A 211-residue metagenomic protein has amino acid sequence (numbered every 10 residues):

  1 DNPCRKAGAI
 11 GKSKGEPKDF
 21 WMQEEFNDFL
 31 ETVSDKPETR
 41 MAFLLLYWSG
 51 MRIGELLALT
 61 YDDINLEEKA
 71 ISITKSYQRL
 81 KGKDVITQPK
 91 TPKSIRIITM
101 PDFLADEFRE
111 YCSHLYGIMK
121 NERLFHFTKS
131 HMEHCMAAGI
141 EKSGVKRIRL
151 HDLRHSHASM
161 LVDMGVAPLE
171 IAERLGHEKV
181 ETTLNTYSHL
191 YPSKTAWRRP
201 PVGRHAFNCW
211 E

Functional and structural regions predicted by a protein language model:
D1-L59, E67, F103, I118 (+1 more regions): Basic, Lys/Arg- and aromatic-enriched nucleic-acid-binding interface segment
D1-P3, N65-K69, K75, S113-I118 (+1 more regions): Proline-centered turn/helix-capping motifs that create local helix->coil transitions or kinks
G15-K18, T32-S34, V85-I95, E122-T128 (+2 more regions): Short, contiguous acidic/charged loop-to-helix segments that flank catalytic cores in large enzymes
M22, E38-T39, T128, M132 (+3 more regions): Hydrophobic (often cysteine-bearing) scaffold residues that line and stabilize catalytic clefts of nucleotide/cofactor
Q23-E24, S76-R79, P101-K146: Active-site/catalytic core of tyrosine-dependent DNA strand-transfer enzymes
L44, W48, G54-E55, C135-K142 (+4 more regions): C-terminal catalytic core of tyrosine-transesterase DNA break-rejoin enzymes
E68, K81-K83, T87-I95, T99-L104 (+1 more regions): C-terminal secondary-structure termini that scaffold catalytic or DNA-interacting sites
